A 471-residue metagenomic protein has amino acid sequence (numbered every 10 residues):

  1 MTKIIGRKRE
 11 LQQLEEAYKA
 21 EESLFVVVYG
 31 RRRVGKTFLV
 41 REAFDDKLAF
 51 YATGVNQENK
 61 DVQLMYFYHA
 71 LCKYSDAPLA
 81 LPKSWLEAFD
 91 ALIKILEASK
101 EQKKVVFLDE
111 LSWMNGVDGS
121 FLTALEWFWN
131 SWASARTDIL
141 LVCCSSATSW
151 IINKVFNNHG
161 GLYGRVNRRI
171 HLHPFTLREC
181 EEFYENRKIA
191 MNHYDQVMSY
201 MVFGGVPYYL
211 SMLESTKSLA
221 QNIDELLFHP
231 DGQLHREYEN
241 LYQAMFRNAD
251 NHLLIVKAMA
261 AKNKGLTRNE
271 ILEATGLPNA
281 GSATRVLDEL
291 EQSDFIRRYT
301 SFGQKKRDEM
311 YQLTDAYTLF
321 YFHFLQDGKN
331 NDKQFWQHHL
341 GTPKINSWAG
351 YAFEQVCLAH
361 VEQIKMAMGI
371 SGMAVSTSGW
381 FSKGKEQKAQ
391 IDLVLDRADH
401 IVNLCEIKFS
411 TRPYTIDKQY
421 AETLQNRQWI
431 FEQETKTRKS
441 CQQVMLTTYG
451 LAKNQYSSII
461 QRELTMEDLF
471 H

Functional and structural regions predicted by a protein language model:
M1-H339, P343, Q443: Phosphate-binding site recognition
F302, E309-H471: A cross-kingdom feature that marks ATP-driven nucleic-acid transaction machinery
